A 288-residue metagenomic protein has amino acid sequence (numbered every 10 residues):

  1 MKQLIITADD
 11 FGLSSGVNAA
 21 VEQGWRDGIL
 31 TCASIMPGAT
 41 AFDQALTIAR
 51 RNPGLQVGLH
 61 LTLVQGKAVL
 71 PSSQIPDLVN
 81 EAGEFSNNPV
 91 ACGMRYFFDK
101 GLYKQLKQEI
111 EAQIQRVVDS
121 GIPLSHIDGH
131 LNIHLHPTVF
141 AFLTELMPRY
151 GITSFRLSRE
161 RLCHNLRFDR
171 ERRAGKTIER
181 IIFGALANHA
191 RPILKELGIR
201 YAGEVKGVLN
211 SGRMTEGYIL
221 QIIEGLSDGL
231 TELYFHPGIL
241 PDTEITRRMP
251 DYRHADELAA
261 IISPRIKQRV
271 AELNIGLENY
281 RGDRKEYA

Functional and structural regions predicted by a protein language model:
K2-I5, S15-H126, P137-A288: Terminal accessory/targeting
A8-F11: DG-centered beta-turn motif at the end of beta-strands
G129: Conserved strand-turn element in the central/C-terminal portion of the radical SAM core barrel that lines
